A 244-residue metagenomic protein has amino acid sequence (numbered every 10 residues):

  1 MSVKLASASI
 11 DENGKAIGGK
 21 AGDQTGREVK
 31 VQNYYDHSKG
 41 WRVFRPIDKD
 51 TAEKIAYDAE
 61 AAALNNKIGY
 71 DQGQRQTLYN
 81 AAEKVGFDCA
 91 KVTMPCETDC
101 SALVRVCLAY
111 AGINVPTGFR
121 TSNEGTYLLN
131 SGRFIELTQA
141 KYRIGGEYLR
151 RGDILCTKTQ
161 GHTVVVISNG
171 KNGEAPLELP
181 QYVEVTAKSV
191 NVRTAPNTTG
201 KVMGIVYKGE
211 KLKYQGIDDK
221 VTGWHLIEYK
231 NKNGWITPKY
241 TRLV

Functional and structural regions predicted by a protein language model:
M1-T117, T159-H162, S168-E174: N-terminal capping segments
I135-G145, P196-K201: Short alpha-helix capping/helix-loop boundary micro-motifs
G145-Y148, I205: Residue-level "contact hotspot" at macromolecular interaction interfaces
R151-D153, G209: Loop/turn positions that initiate beta-strands
I154-C156, V165, E184, K213: Hydrophobic beta-strand signal
H162-P176, L226-W235: Short, compositionally biased
A175-N191, G204-K208, G216-D218, R242-V244: SH3-family beta-barrel domains
I205-Y240: SH3/SH3-like beta-barrel superfamily modules
